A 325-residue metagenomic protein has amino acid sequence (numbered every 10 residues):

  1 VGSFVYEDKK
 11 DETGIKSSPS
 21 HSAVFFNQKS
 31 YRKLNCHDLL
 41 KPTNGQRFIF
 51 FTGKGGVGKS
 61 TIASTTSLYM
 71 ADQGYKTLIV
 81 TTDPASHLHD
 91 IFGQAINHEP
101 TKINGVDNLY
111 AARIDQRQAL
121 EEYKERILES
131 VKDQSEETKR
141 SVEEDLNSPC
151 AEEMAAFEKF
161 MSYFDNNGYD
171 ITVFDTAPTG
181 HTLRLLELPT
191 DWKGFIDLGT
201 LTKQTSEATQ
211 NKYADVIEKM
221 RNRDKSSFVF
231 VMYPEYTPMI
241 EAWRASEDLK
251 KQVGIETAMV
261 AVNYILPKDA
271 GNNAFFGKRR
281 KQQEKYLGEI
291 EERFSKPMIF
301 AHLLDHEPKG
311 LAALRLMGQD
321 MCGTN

Functional and structural regions predicted by a protein language model:
V1-T43, R221-S226, Y233-N325: C-terminal lobe/tail of nucleotide-utilizing enzymes
C36-I49, V57, I62, L68-T77 (+1 more regions): Nucleotide-state-sensitive switch-loop elements of NTP-binding domains
I49, L78-V80, Y110-A112, S227-F230 (+2 more regions): Hydrophobic/aromatic beta-strand patches that form the interior of the parallel beta-sheet core in alpha/beta enzyme
K54: P-loop (Walker A) phosphate-binding loop of NTP-binding proteins
D197-N211, K225-E241: Conserved Switch II/interswitch segment of TRAFAC-class P-loop GTPases
